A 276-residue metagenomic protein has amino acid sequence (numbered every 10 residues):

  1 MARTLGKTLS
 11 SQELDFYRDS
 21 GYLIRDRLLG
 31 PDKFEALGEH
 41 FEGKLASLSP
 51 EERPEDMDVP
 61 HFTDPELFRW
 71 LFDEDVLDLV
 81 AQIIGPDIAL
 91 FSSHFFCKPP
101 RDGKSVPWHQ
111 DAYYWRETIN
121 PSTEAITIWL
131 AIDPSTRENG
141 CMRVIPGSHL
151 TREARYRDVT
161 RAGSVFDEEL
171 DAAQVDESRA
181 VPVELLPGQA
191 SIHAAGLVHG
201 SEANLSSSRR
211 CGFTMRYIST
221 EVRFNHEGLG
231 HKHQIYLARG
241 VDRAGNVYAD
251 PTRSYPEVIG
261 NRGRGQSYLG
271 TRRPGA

Functional and structural regions predicted by a protein language model:
M1-I119, R157, G228, L237-V241: Non-heme Fe(II)-dependent double-stranded beta-helix
A2, L45-S47, G196-A276: Non-heme Fe(II)/2-oxoglutarate
L29-P31, F96-K98, Y113, S135-R137 (+3 more regions): Short, solvent-exposed loop/turn segments at secondary-structure junctions
G30, P65-F72, P121, E177-L186 (+1 more regions): Aromatic-acidic/polar surface patches that form glycan- and anion
P86-S93, K104-V106, E124-L130, G140 (+1 more regions): Generic beta-strand structural signal
H109, T118-R137, E184-L186, I192 (+1 more regions): Short, conserved beta-strand element in jelly-roll/cupin
Q110-D111, V165-E177, R209, G228-Q234: Short, surface-exposed loop/helix-turn segments at secondary-structure junctions that function as lids/hinges flanking
S135-E202: Double-stranded beta-helix
